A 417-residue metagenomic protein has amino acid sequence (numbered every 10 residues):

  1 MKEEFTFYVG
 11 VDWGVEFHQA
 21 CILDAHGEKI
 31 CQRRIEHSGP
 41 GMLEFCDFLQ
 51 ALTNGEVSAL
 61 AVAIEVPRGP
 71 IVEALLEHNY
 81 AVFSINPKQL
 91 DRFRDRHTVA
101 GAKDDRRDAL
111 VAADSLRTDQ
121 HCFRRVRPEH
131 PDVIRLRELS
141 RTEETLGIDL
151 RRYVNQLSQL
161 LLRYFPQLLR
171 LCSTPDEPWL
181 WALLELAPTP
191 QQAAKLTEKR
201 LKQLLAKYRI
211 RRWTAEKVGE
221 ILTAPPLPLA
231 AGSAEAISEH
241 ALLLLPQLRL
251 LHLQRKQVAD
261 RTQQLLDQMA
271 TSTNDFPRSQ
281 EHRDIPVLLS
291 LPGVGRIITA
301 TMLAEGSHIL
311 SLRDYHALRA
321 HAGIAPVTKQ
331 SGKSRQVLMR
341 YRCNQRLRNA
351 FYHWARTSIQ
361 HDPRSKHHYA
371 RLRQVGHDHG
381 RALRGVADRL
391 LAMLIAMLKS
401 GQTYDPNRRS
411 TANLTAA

Functional and structural regions predicted by a protein language model:
M1-A417: A detector of single, family-specific signature residues that are central to catalytic or substrate-handling motifs
